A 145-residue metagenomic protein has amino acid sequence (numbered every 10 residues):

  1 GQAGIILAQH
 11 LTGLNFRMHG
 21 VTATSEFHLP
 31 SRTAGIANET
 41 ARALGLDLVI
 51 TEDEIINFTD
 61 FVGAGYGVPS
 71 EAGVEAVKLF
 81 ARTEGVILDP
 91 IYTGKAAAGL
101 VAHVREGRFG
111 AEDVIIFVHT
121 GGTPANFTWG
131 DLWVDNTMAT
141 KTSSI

Functional and structural regions predicted by a protein language model:
G1-I56, V118-I145: Glycine-rich phosphate/pyrophosphate-binding loop at beta-loop-alpha junctions
T51-E112: Active-site-adjacent helical/loop segments in soluble small-molecule enzymes
V114-I116: Conserved beta-strand elements of the Class I
